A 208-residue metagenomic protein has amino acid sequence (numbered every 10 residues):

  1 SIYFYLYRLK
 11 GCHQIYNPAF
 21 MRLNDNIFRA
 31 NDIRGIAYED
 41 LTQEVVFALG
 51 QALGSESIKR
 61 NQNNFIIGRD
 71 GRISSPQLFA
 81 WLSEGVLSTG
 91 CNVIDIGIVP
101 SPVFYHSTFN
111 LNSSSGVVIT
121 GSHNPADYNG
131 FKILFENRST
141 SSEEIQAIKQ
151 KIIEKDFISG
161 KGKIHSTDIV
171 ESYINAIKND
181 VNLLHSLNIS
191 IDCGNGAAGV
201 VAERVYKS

Functional and structural regions predicted by a protein language model:
Y3-Y7, Y16, F20: Aromatic (phenylalanine/tyrosine) cluster motif
F20-E84, S88-T89, S166-L187: An N-terminal, well-structured beta->alpha segment
N31, R69, T120, I191-G194: Active-site flanking residues adjacent to catalytic metal/cofactor-binding acidic residues
G54, R60-E136: Ferredoxin-reductase
E56, R60, T89, S107 (+4 more regions): Change "in soluble alpha/beta enzymes" to "in soluble alpha/beta proteins
N129-S208: Gly/Ser/Thr-enriched, mixed-charge loops and adjacent short helices that form phosphate/oxyanion-binding elements
